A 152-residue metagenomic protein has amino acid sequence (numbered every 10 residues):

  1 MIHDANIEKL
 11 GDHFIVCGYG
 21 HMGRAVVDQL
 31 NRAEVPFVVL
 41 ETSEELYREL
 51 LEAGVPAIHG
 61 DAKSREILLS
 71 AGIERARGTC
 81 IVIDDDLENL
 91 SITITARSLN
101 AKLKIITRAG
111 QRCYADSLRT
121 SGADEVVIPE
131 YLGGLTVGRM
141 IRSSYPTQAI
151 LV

Functional and structural regions predicted by a protein language model:
M1-V152: Cytosolic regulatory regions of ion transport systems
